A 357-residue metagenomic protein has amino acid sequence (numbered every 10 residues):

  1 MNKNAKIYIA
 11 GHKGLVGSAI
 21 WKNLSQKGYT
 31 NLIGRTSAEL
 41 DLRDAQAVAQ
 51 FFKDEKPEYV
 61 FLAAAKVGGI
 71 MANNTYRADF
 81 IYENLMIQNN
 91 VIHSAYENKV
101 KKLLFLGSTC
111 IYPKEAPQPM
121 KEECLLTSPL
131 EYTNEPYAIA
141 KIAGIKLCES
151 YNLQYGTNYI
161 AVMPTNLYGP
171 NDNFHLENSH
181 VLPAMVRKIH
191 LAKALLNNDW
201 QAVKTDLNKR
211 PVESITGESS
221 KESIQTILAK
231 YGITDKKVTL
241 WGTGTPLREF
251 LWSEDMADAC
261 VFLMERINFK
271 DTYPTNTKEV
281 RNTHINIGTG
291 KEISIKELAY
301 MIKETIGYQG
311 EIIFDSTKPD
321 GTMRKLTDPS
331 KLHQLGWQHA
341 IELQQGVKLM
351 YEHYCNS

Functional and structural regions predicted by a protein language model:
A10, R35, V60-A64, L103-S108 (+1 more regions): SDR active-site strand-loop-helix element
G11-L15, A19-K27, L191-S357: C-terminal substrate-binding subdomain of Rossmann-fold SDR/epimerase-dehydratase oxidoreductases
S25-Q50: Adenosine-cofactor binding site in Rossmann-like domains, unifying the SAM/SAH pocket of S-adenosylmethionine-dependent
Q46-L85, E97, K114: NAD(P)H-binding glycine-rich loop region in Rossmannoid oxidoreductase-like domains and their noncatalytic homologs
V67-G68, T109-P117, T165-Y168: Active-site segment of SDR-like NAD(P)-dependent oxidoreductases
I81, L85, T133-I145, H175-P183 (+2 more regions): Short-chain dehydrogenase/reductase
N89-N134, I160, N173: Conserved Rossmann-fold NAD(P)-dependent oxidoreductase catalytic core, especially the SDR/UDP-sugar
Y132-T165, V181-N198: Active-site Tyr-X1-5-Lys
